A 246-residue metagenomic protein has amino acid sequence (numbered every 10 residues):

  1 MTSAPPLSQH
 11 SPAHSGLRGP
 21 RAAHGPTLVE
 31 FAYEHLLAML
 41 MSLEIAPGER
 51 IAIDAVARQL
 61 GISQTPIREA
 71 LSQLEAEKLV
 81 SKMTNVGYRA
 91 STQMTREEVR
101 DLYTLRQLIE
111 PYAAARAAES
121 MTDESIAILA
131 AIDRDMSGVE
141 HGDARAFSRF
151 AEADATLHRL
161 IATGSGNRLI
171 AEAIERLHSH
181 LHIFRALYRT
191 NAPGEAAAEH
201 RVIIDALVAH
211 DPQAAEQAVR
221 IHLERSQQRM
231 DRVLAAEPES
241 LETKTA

Functional and structural regions predicted by a protein language model:
M1-E119, A235-A246: Short linear motifs at protein or domain termini
T2-A13, H24, S179, R185-A246: C-terminal all-alpha effector/ligand-binding and dimerization domain of prokaryotic HTH-type transcriptional repressors
H24, L28, K78, K82 (+6 more regions): A generic short alpha-helical patch detector that favors 3-5-residue windows in or near N-terminal regions
L40, A117, E140, L207-H210: Hydrophobic residues in alpha-helical segments
I45, V99, Q107, E119-I126 (+4 more regions): Alpha-helix boundary/capping and short turn/kink residues
R68, S120-D123, S148-F150, N191-G194 (+1 more regions): Juxtamembrane/interface motifs at transmembrane-helix termini
L71, E97-R100, A117-S120, H141-R145 (+3 more regions): A ubiquitous short alpha-helical element
D123-A186, A197-D205, A214-E224: Conserved amphipathic alpha-helical segments that form helical-bundle/coiled-coil interaction surfaces
